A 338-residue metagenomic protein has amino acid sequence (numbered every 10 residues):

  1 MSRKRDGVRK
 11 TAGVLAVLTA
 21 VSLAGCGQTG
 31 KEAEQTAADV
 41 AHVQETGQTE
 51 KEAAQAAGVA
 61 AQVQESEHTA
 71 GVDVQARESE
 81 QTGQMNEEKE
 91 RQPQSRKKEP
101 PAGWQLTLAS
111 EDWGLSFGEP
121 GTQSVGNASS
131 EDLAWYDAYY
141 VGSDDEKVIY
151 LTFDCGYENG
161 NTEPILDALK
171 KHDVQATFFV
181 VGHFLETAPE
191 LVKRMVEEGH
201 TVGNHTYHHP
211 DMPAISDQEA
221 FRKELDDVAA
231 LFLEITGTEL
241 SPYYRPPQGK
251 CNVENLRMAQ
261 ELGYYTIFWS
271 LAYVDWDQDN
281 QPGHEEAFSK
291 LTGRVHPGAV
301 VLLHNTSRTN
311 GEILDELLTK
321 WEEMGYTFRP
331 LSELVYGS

Functional and structural regions predicted by a protein language model:
S2-R3, G13-T19, C26-E45, K51 (+7 more regions): N-terminal pre-catalytic segment of deacetylase/amide-hydrolase enzymes
W113-S216, A220, E224-L233, L240-S241 (+1 more regions): Active-site beta->alpha N-cap acidic-glycine motif
D154, L169, V202, Y244-P247 (+3 more regions): Divalent metal-coordination and catalytic microenvironments
N159-N161, P210-T236, K250-P297, N310-E312 (+1 more regions): Alpha-helical scaffold elements lining the catalytic groove of polysaccharide deacetylases
Q175, T201, Y265, A272 (+1 more regions): Residue-level detector of anion-binding/catalytic polar loops
T201-H208, G249, L303-T306: Histidine-centered catalytic micro-motifs
H296-S332: Catalytic grooves of carbohydrate-active enzymes
